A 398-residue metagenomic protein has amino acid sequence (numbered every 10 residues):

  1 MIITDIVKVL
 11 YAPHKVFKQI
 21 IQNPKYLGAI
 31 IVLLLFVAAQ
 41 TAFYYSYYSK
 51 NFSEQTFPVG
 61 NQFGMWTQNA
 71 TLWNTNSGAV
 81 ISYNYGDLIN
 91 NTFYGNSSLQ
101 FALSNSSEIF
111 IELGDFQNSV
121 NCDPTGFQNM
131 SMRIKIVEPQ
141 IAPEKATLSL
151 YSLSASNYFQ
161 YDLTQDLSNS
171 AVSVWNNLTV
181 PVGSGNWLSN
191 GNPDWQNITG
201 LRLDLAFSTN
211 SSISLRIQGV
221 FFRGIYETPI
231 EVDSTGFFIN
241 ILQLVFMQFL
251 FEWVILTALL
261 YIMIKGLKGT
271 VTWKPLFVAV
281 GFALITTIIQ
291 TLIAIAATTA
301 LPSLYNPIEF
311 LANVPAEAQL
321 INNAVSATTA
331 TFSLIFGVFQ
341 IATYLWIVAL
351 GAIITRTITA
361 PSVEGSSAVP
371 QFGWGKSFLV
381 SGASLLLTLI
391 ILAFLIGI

Functional and structural regions predicted by a protein language model:
M1-Y11, V232-G236: Short, membrane-interfacial amphipathic segments enriched in basic
I6-G28: Cytosolic juxtamembrane amphipathic/interface segments immediately preceding and feeding into a transmembrane helix
N23-S46, G382-T388: Hydrophobic alpha-helical transmembrane segments of multi-pass membrane transport/permease proteins
F52-T92: Extracellular carbohydrate-recognition regions
N84-E112, V172-S173: Short carbohydrate-recognition loop motifs
S104-S189: Extracellular ligand-binding interfaces
R202-S211: Short beta-strand-plus-loop segments that form exposed binding edges in beta-rich domains
L260, T270-I398: Hydrophobic alpha-helical transmembrane segments and adjacent short intramembrane/lumenal linkers of inner/organellar
